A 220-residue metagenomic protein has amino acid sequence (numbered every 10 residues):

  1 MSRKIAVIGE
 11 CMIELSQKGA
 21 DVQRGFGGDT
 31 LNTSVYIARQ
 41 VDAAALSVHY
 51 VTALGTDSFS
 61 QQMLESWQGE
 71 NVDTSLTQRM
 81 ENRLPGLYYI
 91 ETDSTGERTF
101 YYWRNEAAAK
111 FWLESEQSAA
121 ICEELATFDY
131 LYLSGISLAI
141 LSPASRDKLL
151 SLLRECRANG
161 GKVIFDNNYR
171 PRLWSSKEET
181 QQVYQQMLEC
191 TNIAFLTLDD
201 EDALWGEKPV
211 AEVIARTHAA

Functional and structural regions predicted by a protein language model:
M1-V72: Glycine-rich phosphate/adenosyl-contacting loop at the front of the ribokinase-like
K4-A6, D129-Y130, I193: Structural motif
L15, A45-I136: Conserved N-terminal subdomain of the carbohydrate kinase-like
A38-R39, L153-R157, H218: Surface-exposed amphipathic alpha-helices with a cationic face
L125, D147-Y169, E178-E179, M187 (+1 more regions): Acidic/histidine-enriched, beta-strand-rich ligand/metal-binding domains
Y130-S137, K162-P171, F195-D199: Short beta-strands and strand-loop turn motifs
L138-D147, W174-S175, L204-G206: Glycine/threonine-rich flexible loop motifs
N159, L173-A220: Conserved phosphate/ATP/ADP-binding segment of small-molecule kinases
